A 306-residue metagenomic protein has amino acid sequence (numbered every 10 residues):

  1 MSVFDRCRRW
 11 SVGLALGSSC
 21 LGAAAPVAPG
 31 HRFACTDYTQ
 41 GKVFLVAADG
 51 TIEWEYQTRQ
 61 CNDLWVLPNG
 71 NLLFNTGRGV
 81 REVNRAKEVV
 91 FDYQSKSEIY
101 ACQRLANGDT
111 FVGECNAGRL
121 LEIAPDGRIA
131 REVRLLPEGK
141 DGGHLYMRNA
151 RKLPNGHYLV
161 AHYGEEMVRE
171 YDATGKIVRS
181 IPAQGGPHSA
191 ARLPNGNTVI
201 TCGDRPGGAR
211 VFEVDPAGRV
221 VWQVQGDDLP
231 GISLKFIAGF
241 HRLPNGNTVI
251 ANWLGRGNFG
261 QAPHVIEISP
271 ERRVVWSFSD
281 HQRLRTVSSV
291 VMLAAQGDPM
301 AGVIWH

Functional and structural regions predicted by a protein language model:
M1-R6: N-terminal secretory signal peptides that target proteins for export/translocation
C7-A28: Bacterial Sec-dependent signal peptides at the C-terminal "C-region" and cleavage site
A25-H306: Histidine-/acidic-rich catalytic cores in large beta-rich domains
